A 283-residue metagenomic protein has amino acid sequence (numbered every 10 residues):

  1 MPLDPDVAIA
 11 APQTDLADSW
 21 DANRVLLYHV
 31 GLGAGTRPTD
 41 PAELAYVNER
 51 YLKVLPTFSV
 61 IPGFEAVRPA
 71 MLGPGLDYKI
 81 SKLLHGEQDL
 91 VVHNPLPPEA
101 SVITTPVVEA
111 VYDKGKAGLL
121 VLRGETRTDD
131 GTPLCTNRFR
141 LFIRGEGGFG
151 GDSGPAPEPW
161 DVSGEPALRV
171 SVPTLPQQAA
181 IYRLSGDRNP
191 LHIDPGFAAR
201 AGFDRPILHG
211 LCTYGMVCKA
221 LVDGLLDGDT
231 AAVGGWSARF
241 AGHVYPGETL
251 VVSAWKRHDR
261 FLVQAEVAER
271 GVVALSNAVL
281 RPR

Functional and structural regions predicted by a protein language model:
M1, G63, P69, G75 (+3 more regions): N-proximal short alpha-helices
M1-S101: Hydrophobic, proline/glycine-rich low-complexity stretches
M1-T14, L83-V170, V244-G247, V251-R283: HotDog/MaoC-like acyl-thioester-processing domains
P2-V47, E158-T213, A220-D223: A contiguous, surface-exposed recognition patch within enzymatic or periplasmic domains that forms
S19, E43-Y46, V54-G63, K82-L83 (+12 more regions): Residue-level preference for alpha-helix termini and adjacent loops
D21, G63-A70, R140-G145, T174-S185: Phosphate-binding glycine-rich loops and adjacent basic patches that engage nucleotide phosphates, nucleic-acid
R24, G31-L32, T174-P176, S185 (+4 more regions): A broadly conserved detector of short glycine/acidic/proline-rich loop/turn motifs that flank catalytic sites and bind
L191-H192, G196-N277: Catalytic-pocket segment enriched in acidic/His residues
